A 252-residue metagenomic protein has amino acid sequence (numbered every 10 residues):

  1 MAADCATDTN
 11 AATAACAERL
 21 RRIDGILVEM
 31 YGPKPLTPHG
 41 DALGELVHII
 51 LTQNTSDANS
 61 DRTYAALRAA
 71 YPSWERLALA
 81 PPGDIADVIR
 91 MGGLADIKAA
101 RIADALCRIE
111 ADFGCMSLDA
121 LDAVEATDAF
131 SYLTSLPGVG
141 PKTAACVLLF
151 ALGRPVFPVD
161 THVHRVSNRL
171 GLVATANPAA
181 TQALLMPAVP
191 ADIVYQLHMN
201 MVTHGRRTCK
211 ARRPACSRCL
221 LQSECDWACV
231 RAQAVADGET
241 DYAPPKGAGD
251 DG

Functional and structural regions predicted by a protein language model:
A2: Non-catalytic, usually N-terminal nucleic-acid engagement modules in DNA/RNA processing proteins
D8, A14-G247: Catalytic cores of DNA base-excision repair glycosylases
D250: Acidic, metal-coordinating catalytic segment for phosphate/diphosphate chemistry, firing primarily on the Nudix
